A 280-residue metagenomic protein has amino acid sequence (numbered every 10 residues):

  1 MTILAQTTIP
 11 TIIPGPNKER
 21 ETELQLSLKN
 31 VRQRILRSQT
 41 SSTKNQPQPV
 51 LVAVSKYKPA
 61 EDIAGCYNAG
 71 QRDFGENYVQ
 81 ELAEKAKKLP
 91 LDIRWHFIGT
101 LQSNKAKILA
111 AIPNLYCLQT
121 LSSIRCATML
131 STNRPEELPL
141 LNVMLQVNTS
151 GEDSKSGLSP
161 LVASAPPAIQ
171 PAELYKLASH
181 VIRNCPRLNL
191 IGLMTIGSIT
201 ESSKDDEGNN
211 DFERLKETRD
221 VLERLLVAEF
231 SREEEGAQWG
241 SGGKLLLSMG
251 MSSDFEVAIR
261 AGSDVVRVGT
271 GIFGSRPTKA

Functional and structural regions predicted by a protein language model:
T2-S253, I259-A261, F273-S275: Conserved alpha/beta-domain cores
S263-A280: Gly/Pro- and small hydrophobic-enriched strand-loop and loop-to-helix capping segments that sit at the rims
